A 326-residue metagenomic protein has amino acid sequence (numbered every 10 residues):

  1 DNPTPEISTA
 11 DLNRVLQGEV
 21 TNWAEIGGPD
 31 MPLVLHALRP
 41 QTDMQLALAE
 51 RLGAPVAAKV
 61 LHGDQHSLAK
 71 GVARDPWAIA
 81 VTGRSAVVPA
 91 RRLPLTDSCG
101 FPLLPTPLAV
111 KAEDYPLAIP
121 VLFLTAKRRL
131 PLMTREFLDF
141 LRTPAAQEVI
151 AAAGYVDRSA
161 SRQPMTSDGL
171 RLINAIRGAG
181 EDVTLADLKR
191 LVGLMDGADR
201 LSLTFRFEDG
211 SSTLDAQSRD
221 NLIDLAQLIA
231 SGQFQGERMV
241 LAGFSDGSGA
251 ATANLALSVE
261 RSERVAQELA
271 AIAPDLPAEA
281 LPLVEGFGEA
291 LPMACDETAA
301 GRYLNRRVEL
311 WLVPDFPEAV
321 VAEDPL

Functional and structural regions predicted by a protein language model:
D1-D209, Q217-R219, Q233, L304 (+2 more regions): Flexible loop/hinge segments at secondary-structure junctions
G27-D30, Q233-E237, D275-L281: Short helix-terminating capping/connector loops at secondary-structure junctions
F207-E208, L241-D246: Short loop/turn segments at strand-loop or loop-helix junctions that form parts of catalytic or ligand-binding pockets
T213, M239-V240: Extended acidic, low-complexity intrinsically disordered regions
D224-S231, E268-I272: A generic secondary-structure signal
F244-D324: Periplasmic OmpA-like peptidoglycan-binding domain that tethers envelope proteins to the cell wall
